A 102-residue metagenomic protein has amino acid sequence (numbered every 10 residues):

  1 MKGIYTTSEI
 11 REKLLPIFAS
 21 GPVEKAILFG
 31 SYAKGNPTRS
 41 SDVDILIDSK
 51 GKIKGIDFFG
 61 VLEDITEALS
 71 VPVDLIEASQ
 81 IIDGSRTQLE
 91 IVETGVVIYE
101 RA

Functional and structural regions predicted by a protein language model:
M1-K25, K34-R39, K50-A102: Catalytic core of pol beta-like nucleotidyltransferases
D42-D44: Acidic Asp/Glu-based divalent-cation binding sites
L46-D48: Short hydrophobic/aromatic beta-strand micro-patches that form the beta-sheet surface supporting nucleotide- or nucleic
